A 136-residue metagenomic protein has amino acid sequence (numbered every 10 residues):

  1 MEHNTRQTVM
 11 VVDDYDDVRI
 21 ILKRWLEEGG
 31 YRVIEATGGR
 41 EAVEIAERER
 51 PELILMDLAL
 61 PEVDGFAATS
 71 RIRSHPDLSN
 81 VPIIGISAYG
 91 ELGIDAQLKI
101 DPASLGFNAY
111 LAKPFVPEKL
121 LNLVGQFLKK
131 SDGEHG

Functional and structural regions predicted by a protein language model:
M1-M10, E118-G136: Non-catalytic signal-transmission and effector/linker regions of two-component phosphorelay proteins
I20-E28: Charged docking surfaces used in two-component/phosphorelay signaling
E35-E44, G65: Helix N-cap/capping motif at the beta->alpha junctions
E44, F66-S79: Short amphipathic alpha-helix used as the core "switch/output" element in two-component signaling
E49-L55, L60: Active-site beta3 strand of CheY-like receiver
P61, S79, E91, K113: The feature encodes the CheY-like receiver
A67, G90-L111, E118, N122: Alpha4 helix (beta4-alpha4-beta5 surface) of REC/receiver domains from two-component response regulators
